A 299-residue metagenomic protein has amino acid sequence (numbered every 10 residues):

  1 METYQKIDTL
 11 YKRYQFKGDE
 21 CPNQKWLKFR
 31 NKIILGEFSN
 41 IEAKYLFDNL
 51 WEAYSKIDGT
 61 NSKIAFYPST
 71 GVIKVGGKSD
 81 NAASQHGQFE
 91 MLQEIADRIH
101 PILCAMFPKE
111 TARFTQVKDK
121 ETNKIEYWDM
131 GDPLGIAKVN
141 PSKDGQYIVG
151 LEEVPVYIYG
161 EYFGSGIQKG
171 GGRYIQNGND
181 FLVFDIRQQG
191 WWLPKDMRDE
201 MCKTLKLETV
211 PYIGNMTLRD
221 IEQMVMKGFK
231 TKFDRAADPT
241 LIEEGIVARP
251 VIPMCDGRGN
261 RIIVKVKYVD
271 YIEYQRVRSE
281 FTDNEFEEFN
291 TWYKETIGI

Functional and structural regions predicted by a protein language model:
M1-I299: Core nucleotide-handling region used for phosphoryl-transfer chemistry
